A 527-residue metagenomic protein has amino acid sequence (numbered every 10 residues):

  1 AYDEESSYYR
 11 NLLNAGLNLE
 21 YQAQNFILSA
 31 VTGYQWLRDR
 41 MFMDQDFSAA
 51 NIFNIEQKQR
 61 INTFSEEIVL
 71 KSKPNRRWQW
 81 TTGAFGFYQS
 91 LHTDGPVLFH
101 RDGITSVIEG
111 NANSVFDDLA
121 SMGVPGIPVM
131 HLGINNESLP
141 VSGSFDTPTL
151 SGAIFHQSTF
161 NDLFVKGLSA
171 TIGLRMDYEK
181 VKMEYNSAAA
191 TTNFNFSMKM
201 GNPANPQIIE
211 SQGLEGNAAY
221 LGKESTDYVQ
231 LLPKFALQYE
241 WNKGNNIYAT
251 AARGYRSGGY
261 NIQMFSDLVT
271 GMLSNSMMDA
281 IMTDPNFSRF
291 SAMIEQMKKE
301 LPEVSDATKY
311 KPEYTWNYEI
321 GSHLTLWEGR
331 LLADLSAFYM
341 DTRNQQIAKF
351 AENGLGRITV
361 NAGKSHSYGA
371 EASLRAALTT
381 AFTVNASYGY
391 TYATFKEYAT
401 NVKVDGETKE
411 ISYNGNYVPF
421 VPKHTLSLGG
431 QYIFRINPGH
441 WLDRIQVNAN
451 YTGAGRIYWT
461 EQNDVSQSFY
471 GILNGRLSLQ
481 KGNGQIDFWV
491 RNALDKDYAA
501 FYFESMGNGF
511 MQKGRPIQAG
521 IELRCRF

Functional and structural regions predicted by a protein language model:
A1, D46-N54, P96-S142, K182-S225 (+4 more regions): Solvent-exposed loop segments that connect transmembrane elements
A1-T81, F87-G95: Outer-membrane beta-barrel domain signature, strongest for Gram-negative TonB-dependent receptors and also present
L17-Y21, E66-S72, I154-F160, F235-Y239 (+8 more regions): Residues on the lipid-exposed face of transmembrane beta-strands in outer-membrane beta-barrel proteins
N18, Q22-A23, I27-G33, R38-M43 (+6 more regions): Membrane-embedded beta-barrel scaffold of Gram-negative outer-membrane proteins
N25-L28, R77-W80, V165-A170, G244-I247 (+5 more regions): Repeated loop/turn-to-beta-strand initiation elements of outer-membrane beta-barrel proteins
T32-Y34, T82-Y88, I172-Y178, A249-R253 (+6 more regions): Transmembrane beta-barrel strands of outer-membrane/channel proteins
K71, R77-T81, F85-F87, F164 (+3 more regions): Gram-negative outer-membrane beta-barrel transporters
L91, Y255, Y451-T460, S478-F527: C-terminal beta-signal and adjacent terminal beta-strands/loops of Gram-negative outer-membrane beta-barrel proteins
